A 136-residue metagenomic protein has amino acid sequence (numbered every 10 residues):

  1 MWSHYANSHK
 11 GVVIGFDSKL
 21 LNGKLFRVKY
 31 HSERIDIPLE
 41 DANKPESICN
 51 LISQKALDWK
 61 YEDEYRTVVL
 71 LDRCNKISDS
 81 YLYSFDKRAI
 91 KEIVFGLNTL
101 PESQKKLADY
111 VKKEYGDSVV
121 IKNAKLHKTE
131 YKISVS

Functional and structural regions predicted by a protein language model:
M1-S136: Catalytic-core loop-and-flanking beta/alpha module that positions acidic residues for ribose/phosphate chemistry
